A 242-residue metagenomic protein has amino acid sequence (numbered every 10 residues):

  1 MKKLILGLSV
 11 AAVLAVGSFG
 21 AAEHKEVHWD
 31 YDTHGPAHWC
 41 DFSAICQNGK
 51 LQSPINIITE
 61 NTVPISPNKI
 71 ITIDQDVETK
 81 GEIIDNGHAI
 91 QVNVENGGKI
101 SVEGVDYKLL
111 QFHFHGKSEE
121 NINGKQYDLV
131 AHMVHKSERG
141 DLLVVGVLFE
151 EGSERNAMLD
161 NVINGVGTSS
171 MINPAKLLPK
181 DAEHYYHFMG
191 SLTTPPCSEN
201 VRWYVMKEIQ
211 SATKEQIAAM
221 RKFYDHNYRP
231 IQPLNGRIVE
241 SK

Functional and structural regions predicted by a protein language model:
K3-S9, S18-K242: Alpha-carbonic anhydrase
